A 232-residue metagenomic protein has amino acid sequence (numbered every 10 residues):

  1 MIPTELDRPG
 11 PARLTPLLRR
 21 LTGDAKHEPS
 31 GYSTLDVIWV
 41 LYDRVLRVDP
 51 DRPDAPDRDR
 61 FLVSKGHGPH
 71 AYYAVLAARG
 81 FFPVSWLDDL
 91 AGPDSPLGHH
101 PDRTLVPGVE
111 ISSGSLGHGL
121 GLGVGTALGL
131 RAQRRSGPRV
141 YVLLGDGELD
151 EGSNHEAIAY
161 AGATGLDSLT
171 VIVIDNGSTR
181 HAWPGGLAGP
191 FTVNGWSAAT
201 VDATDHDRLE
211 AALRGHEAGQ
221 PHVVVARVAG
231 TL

Functional and structural regions predicted by a protein language model:
P9-A25, I172-I174: N-terminal capping segment at the start of a domain
A25, S30-A163: Cofactor-binding active-site loop characterized by glycine-rich and histidine/acidic residues
D36, H67-G68, D175-G177, D205 (+1 more regions): Glycine-rich beta-alpha junction loops
R139, D167-T170, S197: Residues at the starts of beta-strands that form the adenosine-phosphate
E148-G152, D202-D207: Active-site glycine- and acidic-residue-rich loops that bind and position anionic ligands or nucleotide-like cofactors
E151-N176, G219-R227: A short alpha/beta connector and helix-capping loop motif
R180-G189: Short, glycine/polar-rich helix-capping loops at beta-to-alpha or helix-loop-helix junctions that flank or form
P190, S197-A199, H206-L232: Glycine/aspartate-rich loop-and-adjacent alpha/beta segment that forms the canonical ThDP
